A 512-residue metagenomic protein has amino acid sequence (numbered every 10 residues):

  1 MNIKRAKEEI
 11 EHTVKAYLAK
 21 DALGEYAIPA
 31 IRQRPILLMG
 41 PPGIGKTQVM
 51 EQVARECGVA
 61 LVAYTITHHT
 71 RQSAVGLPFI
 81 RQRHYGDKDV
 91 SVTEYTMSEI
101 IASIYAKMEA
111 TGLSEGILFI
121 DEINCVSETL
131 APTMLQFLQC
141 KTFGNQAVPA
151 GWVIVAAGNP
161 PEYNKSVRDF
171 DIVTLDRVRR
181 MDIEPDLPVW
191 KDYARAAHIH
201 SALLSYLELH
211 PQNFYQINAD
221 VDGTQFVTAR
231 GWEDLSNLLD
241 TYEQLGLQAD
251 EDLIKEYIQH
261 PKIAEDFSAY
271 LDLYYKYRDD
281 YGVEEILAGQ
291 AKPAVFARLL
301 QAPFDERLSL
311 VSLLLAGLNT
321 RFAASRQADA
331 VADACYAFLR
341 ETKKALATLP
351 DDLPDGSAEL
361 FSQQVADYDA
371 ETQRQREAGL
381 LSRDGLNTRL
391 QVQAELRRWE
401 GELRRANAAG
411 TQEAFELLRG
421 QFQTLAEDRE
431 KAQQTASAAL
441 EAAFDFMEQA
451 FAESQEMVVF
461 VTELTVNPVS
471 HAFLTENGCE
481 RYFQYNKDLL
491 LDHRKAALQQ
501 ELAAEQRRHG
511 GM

Functional and structural regions predicted by a protein language model:
M1-Q212, D220: AAA+ P-loop NTPase catalytic core and its hallmark functional loops
P35-L37, C57-H68, I80, D89-G116 (+12 more regions): Conformational switch/transducer regions in large eukaryotic molecular machines and scaffolds
A196-D355: Alpha-helical lid/collar subdomain of P-loop NTPases
L300-M512: Terminal-proximal interaction/regulatory segments of ATP-powered molecular machines
